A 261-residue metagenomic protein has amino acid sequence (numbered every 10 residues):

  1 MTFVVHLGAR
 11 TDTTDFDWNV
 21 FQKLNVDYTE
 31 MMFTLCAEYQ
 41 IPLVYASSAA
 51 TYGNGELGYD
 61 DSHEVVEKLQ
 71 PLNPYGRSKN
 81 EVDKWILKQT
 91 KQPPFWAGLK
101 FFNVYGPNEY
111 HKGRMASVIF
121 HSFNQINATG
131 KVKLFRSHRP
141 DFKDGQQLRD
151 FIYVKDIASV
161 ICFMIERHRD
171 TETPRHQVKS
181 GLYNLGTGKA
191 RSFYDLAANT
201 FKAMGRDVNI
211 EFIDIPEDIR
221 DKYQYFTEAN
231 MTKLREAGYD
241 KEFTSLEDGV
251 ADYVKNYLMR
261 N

Functional and structural regions predicted by a protein language model:
M1-L24: NAD(P)H-binding glycine-rich loop region in Rossmannoid oxidoreductase-like domains and their noncatalytic homologs
F3-H6, E30-P74: Conserved Rossmann-fold NAD(P)-dependent oxidoreductase catalytic core, especially the SDR/UDP-sugar
T13-F21, N54-Y59, Y110: Conserved catalytic-core motifs of eukaryotic protein kinase domains, centered on the activation segment
Q22, P71-N80, K112-F120, D150-F151 (+1 more regions): Short-chain dehydrogenase/reductase
Y28, M32-C36, L43, W85-I86 (+2 more regions): Hydrophobic positions on the long internal alpha-helix of Rossmann-like NAD(P)-dependent oxidoreductase domains
Y52-G53, Q70-P74, P94-V118, F142: Flexible, glycine-rich beta-alpha linker
Q70-F102, H121-A128: Active-site Tyr-X1-5-Lys
A128-N261: C-terminal substrate-binding subdomain of Rossmann-fold SDR/epimerase-dehydratase oxidoreductases
